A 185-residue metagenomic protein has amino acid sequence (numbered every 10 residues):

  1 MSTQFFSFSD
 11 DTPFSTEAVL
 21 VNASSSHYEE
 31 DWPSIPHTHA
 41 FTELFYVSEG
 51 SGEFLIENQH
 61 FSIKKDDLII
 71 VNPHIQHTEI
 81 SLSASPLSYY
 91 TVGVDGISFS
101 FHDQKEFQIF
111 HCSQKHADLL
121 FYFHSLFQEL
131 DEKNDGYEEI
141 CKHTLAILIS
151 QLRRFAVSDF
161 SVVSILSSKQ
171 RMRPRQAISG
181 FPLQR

Functional and structural regions predicted by a protein language model:
M1-S62, E106-F110: Generic protein-terminus/edge-of-domain signal
L20, F41, K65, P86-S88 (+1 more regions): A structure-centric signal for secondary-structure junctions around beta-strands
N58-P73: Short acidic-glycine-tyrosine-enriched beta hairpin
H74-I97: Ligand-binding loop in jelly-roll beta-barrel domains
D95-K105: Short peripheral tails and domain-boundary helices/loops at the edges of structured domains
D103-I165, R175-A177: Amphipathic alpha-helical segments enriched in hydrophobic/aromatic residues interleaved with Lys/Arg
G180-R185: Basic/polar phosphate-binding segments, predominantly the helix-turn-helix DNA-binding elements of transcriptional
